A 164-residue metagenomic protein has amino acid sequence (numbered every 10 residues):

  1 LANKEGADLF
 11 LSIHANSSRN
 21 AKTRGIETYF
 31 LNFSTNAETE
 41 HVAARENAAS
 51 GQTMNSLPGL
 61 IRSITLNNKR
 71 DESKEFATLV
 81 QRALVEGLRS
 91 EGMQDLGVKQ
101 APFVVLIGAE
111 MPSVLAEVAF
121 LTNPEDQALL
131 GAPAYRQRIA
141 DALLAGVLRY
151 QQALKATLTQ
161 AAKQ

Functional and structural regions predicted by a protein language model:
L1-Q164: Active-site-proximal helix/loop segments of hydrolytic enzymes
